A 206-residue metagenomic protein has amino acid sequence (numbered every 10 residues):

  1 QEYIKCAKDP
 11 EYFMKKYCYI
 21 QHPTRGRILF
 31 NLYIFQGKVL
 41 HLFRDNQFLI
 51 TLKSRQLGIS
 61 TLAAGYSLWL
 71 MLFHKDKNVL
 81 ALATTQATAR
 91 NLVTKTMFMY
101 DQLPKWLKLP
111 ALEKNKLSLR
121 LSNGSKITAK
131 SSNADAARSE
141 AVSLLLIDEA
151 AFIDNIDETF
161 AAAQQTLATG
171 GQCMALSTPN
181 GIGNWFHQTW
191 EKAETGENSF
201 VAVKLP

Functional and structural regions predicted by a protein language model:
Q1-P206: Phosphate/NTP-binding elements of NTP-utilizing enzymes
